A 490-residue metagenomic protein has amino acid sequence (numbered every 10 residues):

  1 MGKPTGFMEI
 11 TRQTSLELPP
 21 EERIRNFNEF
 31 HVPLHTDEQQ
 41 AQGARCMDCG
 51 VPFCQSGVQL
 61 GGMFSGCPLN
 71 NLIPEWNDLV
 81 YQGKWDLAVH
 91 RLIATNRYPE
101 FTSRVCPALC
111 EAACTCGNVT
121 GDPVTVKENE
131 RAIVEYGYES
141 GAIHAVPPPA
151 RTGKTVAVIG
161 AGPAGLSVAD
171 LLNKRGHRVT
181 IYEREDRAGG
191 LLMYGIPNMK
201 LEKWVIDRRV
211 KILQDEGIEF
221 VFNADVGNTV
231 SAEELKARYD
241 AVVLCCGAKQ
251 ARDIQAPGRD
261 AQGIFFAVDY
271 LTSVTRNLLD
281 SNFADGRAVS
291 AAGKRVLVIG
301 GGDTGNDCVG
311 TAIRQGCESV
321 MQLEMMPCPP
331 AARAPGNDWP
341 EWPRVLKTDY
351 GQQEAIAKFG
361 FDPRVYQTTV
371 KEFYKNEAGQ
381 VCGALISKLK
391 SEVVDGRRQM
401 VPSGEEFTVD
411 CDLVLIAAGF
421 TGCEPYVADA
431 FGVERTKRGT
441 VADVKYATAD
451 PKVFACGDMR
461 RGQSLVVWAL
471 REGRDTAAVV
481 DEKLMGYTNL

Functional and structural regions predicted by a protein language model:
T5-V32, A41-A44, N70-Y81, H90-L92 (+9 more regions): Beta1-alpha1 glycine-rich phosphate/pyrophosphate-binding loop at the start of Rossmann-like nucleotide-binding domains
R12-L34, Q42-R45, Y366, Y374-K375 (+2 more regions): C-terminal catalytic lobe of FAD-dependent flavoproteins
Q40-A44, D48-S56, G62-P148, Q214 (+3 more regions): Glycine/serine-rich phosphate-binding loop and adjoining beta1-alpha1 elements at the start of nucleotide-handling
A150, T155-I159, D207-A256, K371-I386 (+3 more regions): Feature captures the FAD/FMN-dependent oxidoreductase FAD-binding
T152-T155, N223, A292-R295, Q367 (+2 more regions): Phosphate-coordination loops involved in phosphoryl transfer and adenosine-cofactor binding
I159-P163, G300-G302, D458: Glycine-rich Rossmann-fold phosphate-binding loop(s) that bind the pyrophosphate of adenine dinucleotide cofactors
D260-G293, E392-Q463: FAD-site-proximal beta/loop scaffold in flavoenzymes
G305-C308, Q315, M459-Y487: A conserved FAD-binding loop/helix module that cradles the flavin
